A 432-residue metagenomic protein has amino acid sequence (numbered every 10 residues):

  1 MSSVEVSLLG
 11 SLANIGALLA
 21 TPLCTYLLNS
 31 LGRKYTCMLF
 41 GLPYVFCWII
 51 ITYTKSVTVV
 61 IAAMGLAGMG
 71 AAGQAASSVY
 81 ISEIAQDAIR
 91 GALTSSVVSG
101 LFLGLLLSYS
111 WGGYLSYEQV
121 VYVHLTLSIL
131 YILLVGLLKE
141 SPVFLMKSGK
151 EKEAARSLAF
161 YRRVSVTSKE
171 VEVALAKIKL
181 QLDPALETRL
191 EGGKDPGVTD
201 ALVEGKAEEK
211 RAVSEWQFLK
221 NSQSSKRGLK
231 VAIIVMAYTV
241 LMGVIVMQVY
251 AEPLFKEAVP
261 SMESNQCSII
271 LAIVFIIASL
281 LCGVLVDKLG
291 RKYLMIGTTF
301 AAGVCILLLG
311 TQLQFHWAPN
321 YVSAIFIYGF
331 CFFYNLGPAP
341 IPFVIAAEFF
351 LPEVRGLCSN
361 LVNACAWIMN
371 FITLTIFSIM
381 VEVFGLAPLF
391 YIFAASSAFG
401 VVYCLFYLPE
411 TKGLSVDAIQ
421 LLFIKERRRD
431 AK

Functional and structural regions predicted by a protein language model:
M1-Y161, E187-K432: Alpha-helical transmembrane bundle of multi-pass membrane proteins
S168-D183: Short, well-structured alpha-helical segments
